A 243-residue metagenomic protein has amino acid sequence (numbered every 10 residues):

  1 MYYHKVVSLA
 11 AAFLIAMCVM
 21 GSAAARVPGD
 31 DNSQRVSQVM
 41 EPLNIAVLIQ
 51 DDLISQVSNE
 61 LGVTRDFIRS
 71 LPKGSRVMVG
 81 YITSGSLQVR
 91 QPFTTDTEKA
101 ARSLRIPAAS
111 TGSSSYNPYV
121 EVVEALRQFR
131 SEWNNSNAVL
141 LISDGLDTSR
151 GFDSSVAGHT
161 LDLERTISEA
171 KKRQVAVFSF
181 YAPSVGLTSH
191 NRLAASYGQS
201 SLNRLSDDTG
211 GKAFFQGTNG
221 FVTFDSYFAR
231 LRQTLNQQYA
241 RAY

Functional and structural regions predicted by a protein language model:
M1-A10: Bacterial N-terminal signal peptides that target proteins for export
Y2, C18-G21: Position-driven detector of the extreme protein N-terminus
A10-V19: Bacterial N-terminal signal peptides
A23-Y243: Scaffold/interface architecture of coatomer-like assemblies
